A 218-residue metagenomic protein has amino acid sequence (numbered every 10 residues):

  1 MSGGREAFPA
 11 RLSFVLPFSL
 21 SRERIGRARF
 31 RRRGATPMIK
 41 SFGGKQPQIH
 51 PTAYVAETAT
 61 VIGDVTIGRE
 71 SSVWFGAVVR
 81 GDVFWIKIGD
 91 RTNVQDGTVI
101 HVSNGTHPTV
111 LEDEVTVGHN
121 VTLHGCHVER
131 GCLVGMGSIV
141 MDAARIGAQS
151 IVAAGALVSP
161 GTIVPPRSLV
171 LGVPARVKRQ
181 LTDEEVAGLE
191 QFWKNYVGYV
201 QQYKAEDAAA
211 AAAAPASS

Functional and structural regions predicted by a protein language model:
S2, S13, S19-S21: Serine residues within intrinsically disordered or low-complexity segments
P17-P37: Short, Lys/Arg-enriched N-terminal segments with co-localized hydrophobic residues within the first ~10-30 amino acids
R33, P37-Q48, Y54, D82-D90 (+3 more regions): Glycine-rich hexapeptide-repeat left-handed beta-helix
I62-G68: N-terminal glycine-rich anion-binding loops that anchor highly charged ligand groups
T116: Short proline/glycine- and basic residue-enriched helix-capping loop/turn segments at helix->loop/beta transitions
